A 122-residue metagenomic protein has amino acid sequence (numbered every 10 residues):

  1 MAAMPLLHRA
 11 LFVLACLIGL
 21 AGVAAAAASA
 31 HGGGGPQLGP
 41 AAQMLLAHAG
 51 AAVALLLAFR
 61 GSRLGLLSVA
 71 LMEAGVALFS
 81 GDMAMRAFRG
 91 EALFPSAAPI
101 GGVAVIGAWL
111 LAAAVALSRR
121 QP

Functional and structural regions predicted by a protein language model:
M1-M4, S118-P122: Short, charged juxtamembrane terminal tails flanking transmembrane helices
M4-F12, L38, G61-S68, E91-F94 (+1 more regions): Membrane-interface helix-boundary signature
L7-H31: N-terminal signal-anchor transmembrane alpha helix
L11, A15-G19, S68-G75, G101 (+1 more regions): Hydrophobic alpha-helical transmembrane segments of polytopic
L17-A25, Q37-G61, A70-G81: Core segments of alpha-helical transmembrane spans in multipass integral membrane proteins
S29-G39, D82-V103: Interfacial helix-loop-helix junctions of multi-pass membrane proteins
L46-L55, A104-A114: Hydrophobic cores of alpha-helical transmembrane segments in multi-pass inner/ER membrane proteins, independent
L57-G61, A114-R119: Structural signal for the C-terminal ends of transmembrane alpha-helices and the immediately following loop
